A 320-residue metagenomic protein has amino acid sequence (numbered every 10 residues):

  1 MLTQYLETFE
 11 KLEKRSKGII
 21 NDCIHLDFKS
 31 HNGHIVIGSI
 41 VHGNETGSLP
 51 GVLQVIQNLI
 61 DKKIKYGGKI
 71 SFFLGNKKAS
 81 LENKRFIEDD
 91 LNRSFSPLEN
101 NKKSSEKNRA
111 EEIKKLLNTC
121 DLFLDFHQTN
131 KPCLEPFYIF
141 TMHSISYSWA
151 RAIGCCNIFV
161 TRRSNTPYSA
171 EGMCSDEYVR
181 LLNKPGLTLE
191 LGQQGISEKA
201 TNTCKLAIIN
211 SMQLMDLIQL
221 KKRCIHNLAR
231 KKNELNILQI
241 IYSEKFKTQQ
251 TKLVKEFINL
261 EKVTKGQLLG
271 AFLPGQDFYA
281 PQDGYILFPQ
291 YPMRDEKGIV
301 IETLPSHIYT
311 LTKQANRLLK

Functional and structural regions predicted by a protein language model:
M1-K320: Structured catalytic-domain cores with a bias toward divalent-metal coordination
